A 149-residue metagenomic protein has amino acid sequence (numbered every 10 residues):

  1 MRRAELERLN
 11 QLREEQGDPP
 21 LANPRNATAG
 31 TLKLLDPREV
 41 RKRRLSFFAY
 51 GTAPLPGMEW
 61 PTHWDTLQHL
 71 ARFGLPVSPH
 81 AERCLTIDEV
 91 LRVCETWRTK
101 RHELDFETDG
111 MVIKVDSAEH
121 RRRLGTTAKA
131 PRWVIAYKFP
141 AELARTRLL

Functional and structural regions predicted by a protein language model:
M1-L149: RNA/tRNA-interacting regions in translation and RNA-turnover enzymes
